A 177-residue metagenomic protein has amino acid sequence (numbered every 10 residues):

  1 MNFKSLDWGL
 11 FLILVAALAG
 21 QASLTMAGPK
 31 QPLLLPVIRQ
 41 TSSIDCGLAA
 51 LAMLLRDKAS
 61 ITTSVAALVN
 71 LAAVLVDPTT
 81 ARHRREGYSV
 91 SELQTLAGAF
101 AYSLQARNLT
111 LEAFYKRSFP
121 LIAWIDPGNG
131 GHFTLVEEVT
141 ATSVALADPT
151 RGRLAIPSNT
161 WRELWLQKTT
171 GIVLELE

Functional and structural regions predicted by a protein language model:
M1-F11: N-terminal Sec-pathway targeting helices
F3-K4, A17, T41: Residue-level recognition of hydrophobic positions within alpha-helical transmembrane segments
G9-A19: Bacterial N-terminal signal peptides
G20-I38, S43, A52-D57, T62 (+1 more regions): Conserved active-site-adjacent core of cysteine acyl-enzyme catalytic domains
C46: Active-site-proximal loop/helix segment associated with metal-binding centers of metalloenzymes
